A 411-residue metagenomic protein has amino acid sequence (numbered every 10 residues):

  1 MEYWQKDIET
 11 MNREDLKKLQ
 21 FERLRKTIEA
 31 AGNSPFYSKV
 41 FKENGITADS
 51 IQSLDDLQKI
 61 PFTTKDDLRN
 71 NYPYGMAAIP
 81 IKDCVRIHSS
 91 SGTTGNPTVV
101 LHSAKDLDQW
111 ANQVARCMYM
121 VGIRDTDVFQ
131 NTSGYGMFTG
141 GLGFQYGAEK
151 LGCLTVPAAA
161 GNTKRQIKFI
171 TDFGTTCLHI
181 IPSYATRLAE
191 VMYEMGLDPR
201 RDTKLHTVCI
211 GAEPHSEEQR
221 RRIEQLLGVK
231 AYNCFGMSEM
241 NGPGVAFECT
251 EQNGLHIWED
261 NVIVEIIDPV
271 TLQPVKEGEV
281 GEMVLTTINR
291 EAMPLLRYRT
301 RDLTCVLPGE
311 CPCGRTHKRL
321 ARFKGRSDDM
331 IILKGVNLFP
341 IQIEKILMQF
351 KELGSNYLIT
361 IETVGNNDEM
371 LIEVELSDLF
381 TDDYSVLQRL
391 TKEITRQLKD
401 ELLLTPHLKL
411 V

Functional and structural regions predicted by a protein language model:
M1-S89, G95-N112, R116-M120, N366-F380 (+2 more regions): Nucleotide 5′-phosphate-binding alpha/beta core
E2-E29, L151-V411: Active-site glycine/GP-rich loop and adjacent strand/helix microenvironment that borders small-molecule binding pockets
D49, D55, G75, D108 (+6 more regions): Residue-level signal for alpha-helical context at structural boundaries
K82, V99-H102, G141, P243 (+2 more regions): Residue-level recognition of conserved structural "scaffold" positions that shape functional pockets and channels
S103-C117, V128-R187: AMP-binding/adenylate-forming
I123-D127: Short helix-loop-beta connector
